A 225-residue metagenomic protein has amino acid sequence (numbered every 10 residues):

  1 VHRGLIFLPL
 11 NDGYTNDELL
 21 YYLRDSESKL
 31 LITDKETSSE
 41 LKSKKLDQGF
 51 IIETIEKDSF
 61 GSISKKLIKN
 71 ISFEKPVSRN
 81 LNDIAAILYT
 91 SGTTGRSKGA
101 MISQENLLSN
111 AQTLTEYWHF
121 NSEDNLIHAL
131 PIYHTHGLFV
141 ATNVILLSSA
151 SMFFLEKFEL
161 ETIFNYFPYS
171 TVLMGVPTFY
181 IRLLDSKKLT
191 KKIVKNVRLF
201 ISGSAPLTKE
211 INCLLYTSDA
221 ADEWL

Functional and structural regions predicted by a protein language model:
H2-K66: Structural core segment of the AMP-binding/adenylate-forming
G4, T93, S149, S204: Conserved G/P- and acidic residue-centered "switch" motifs that form tight phosphate/ATP-binding loops in soluble
E27-K29, L46-E56, L126-I127, T171-G175 (+1 more regions): Conserved helix-loop-beta element of the AMP-binding
L31, I84, T90-T93, L126 (+4 more regions): Conserved S/T- and glycine-rich ATP-binding loop of Class I adenylate-forming
N70-Y89, G95-R96, H119-N125: Conserved pre-ATP/AMP-binding loop-to-beta segment of ANL
A85-Q112, E223: Conserved AMP-binding A3 loop
L108-N125, Y133-V172, S186-K188: Conserved AMP-binding/adenylation subdomain of ANL enzymes
Y216-L225: Single conserved hydrophobic/aromatic residue that forms the stacking wall/gate of nucleotide- or nucleobase-binding
